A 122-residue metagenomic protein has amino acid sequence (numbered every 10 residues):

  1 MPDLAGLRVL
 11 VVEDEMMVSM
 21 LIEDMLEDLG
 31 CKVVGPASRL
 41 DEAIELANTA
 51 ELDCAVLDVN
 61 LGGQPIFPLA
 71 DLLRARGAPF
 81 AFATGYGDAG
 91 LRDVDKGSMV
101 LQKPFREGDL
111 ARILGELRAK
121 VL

Functional and structural regions predicted by a protein language model:
M1-R8, R92, R106-L122: Non-catalytic signal-transmission and effector/linker regions of two-component phosphorelay proteins
E13: Conserved acidic carboxylate
M16-G35: Two-component/phosphorelay signaling modules centered on CheY-like receiver
P36-C54: Acidic, metal-coordinating helix/loop segments flanking the phosphotransfer/catalytic sites of two-component signaling
D58: Active-site residues of response regulator receiver
P65-P68: Acidic catalytic/metal-coordinating carboxylates
K103: A Lys-centered signature of the CheY-like receiver
